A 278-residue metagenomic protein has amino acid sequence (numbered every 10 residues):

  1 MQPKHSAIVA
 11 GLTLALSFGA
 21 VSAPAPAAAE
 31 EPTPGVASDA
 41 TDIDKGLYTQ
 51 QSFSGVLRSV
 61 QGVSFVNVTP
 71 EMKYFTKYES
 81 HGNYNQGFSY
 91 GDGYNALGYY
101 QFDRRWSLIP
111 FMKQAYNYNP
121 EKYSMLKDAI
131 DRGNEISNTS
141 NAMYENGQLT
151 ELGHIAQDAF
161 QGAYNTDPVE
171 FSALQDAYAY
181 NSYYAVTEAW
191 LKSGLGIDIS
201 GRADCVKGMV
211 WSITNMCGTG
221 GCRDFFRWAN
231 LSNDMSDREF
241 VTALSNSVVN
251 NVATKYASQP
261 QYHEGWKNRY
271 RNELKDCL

Functional and structural regions predicted by a protein language model:
M1-V9: Bacterial Sec-dependent N-terminal signal peptides
I8-L16: Hydrophobic helical h-region of N-terminal Sec-dependent signal peptides in bacterial secretory/periplasmic proteins
V9, A20-V21, F75: Intrinsically disordered, low-complexity serine/threonine-rich segments
L12, A25, E30: Cysteine-nucleophile amide-bond enzymes
S17-A25: C-terminal segment of classical bacterial N-terminal signal peptides
A28-I197, C205-L278: Cell-wall polysaccharide-cleaving catalytic domain and substrate-binding groove, primarily in peptidoglycan/chitin
